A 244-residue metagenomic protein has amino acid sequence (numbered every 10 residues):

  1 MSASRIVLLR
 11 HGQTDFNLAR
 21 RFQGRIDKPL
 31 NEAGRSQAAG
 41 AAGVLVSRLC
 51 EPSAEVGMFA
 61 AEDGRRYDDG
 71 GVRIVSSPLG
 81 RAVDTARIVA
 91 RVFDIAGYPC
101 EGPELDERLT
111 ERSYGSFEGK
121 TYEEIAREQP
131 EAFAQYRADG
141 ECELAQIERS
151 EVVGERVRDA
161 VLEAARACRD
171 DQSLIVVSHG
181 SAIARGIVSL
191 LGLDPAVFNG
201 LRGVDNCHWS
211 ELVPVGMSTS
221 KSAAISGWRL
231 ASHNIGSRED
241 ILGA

Functional and structural regions predicted by a protein language model:
M1-R5, A41, I95, R112-E124 (+3 more regions): Acidic, low-complexity terminal tails and accessory targeting/binding regions of phosphate-metabolizing enzymes
I6, V72, Q172-G180: Generic beta-sheet signal
R10-G97: Active-site-proximal alpha-helix that buttresses catalytic centers in soluble enzyme cores
G12, G180, N234: Active-site metal-binding loops of divalent metal-dependent hydrolases
A39-C50, G154, R158-R166, I187: Generic structural signal for well-ordered alpha-helical scaffold segments
G57-M58, E62-A96, E101-R108, A134 (+1 more regions): Conserved histidine-centered catalytic loops in small-molecule metabolism enzymes
S76-S77, E155, V177-S178: Short beta-strand scaffold positions
R91-D159, A231-N234, L242-A244: Phosphate-handling substructures
